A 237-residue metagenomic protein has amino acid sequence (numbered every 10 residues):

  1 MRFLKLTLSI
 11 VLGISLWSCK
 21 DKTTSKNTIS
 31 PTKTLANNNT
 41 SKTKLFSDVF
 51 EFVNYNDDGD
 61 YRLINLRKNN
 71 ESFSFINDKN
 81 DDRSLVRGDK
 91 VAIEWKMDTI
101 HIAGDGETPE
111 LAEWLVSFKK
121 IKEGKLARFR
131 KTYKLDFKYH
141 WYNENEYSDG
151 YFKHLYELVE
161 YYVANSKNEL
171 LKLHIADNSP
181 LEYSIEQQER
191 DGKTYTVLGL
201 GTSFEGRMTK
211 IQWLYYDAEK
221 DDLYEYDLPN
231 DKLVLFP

Functional and structural regions predicted by a protein language model:
S15-S18: C-terminal motif of bacterial Sec signal peptides marking the signal peptidase cleavage site
K20-K22: Bacterial signal peptide processing site
T28-D60: Structural detector for short beta-strands of small beta-barrel domains
K79-E94: Short nucleic-acid-contacting surface segments enriched for D/E, G, S/T with interspersed K/R
K96, T209-P237: A short, surface-exposed interaction/processing loop segment used at functional sites
D98-R130: OB-fold/S1-family single-stranded nucleic acid-binding modules
K134-S184: Short, non-transmembrane alpha-helical segments in secretory-pathway proteins
P180-Y216: Exposed beta-strand-loop-beta-strand "reactive/processing" segments of non-cytosolic proteins
